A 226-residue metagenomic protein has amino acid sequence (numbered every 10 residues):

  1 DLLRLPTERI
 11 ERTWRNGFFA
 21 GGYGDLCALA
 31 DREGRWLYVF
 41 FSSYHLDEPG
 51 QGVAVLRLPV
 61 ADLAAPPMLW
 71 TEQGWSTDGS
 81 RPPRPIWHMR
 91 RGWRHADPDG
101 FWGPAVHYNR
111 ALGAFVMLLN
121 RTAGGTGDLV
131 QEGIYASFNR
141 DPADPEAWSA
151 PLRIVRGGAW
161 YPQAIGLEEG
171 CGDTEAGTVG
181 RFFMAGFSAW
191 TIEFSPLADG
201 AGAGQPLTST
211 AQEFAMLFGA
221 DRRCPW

Functional and structural regions predicted by a protein language model:
D1-F18, D31-D99, N109-A159, T174-W226: Beta-rich carbohydrate-recognition and catalytic domains
N16-L29, W102-A105, G158-C171: Beta-propeller and closely related beta-sheet repeat lectin domains
